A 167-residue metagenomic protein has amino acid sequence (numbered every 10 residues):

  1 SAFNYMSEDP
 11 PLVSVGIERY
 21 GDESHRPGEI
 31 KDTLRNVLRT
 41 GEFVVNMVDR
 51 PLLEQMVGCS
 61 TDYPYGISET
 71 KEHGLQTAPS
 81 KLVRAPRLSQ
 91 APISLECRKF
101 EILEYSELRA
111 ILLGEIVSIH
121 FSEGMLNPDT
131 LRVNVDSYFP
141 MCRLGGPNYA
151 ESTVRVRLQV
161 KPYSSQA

Functional and structural regions predicted by a protein language model:
S1-A167: Basic, polyanion-binding surface patches
